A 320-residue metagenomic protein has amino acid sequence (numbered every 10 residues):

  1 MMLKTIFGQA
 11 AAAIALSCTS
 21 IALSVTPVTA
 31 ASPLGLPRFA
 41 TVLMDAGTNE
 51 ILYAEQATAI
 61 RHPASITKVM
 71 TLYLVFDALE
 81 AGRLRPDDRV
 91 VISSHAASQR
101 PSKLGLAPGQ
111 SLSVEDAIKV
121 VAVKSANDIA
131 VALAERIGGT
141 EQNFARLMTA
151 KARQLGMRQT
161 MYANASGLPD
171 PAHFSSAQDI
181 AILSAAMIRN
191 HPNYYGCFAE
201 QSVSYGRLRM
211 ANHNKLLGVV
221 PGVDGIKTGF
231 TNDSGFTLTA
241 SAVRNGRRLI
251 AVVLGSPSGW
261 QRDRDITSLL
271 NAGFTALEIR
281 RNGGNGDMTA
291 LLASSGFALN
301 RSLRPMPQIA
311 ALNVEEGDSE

Functional and structural regions predicted by a protein language model:
M2-I14: Bacterial N-terminal signal peptides that target proteins for export
F7, L23-T29, A310, E315: N-terminal non-cleavable signal-anchor helices
Q9-A10, T58-H62, Y73, D87-V90 (+6 more regions): A generic short-segment signal for beta-strand/edge and adjacent turn/coil regions
A11-L23: Hydrophobic helical h-region of N-terminal Sec-dependent signal peptides in bacterial secretory/periplasmic proteins
S20, S24-Q178, M187-I188: Active-site-adjacent loops and short helices of periplasmic peptidoglycan-processing enzymes
M157-M161, A165, P169-F174, Q178-E320: Domain-terminus/edge residues, biased toward the C-terminal soluble/receptor-binding domains of extracytoplasmic
